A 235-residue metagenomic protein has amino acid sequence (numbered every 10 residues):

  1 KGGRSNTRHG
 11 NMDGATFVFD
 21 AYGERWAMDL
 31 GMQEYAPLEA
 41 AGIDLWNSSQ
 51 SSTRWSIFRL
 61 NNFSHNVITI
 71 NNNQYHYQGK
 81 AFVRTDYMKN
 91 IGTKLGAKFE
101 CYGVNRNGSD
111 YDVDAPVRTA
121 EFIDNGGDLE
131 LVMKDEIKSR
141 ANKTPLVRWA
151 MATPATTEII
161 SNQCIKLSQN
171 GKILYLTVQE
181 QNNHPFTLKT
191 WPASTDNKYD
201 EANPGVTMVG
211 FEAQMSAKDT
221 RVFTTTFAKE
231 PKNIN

Functional and structural regions predicted by a protein language model:
K1-S48: Internal mixed beta-strand/loop scaffold within catalytic domains of large alpha/beta enzymes
L38-N235: CBM-like, beta-strand-rich accessory domains located in the C-terminal region of large, secreted polysaccharide-active
